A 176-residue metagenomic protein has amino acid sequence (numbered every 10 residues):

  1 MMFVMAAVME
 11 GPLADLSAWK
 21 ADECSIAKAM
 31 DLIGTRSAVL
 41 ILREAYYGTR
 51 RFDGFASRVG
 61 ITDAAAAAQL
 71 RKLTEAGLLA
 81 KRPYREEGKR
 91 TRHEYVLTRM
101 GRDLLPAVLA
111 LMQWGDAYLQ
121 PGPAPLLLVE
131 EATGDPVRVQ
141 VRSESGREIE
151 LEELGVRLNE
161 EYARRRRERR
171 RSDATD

Functional and structural regions predicted by a protein language model:
M2-M9, L109-D176: C-terminal regulatory/oligomerization modules of transcriptional regulators
E10-M30: Short, Lys/Arg-enriched N-terminal segment that forms or immediately precedes the first helix of a structured domain
C24-A65: N-terminal helix-turn-helix DNA-binding core of bacterial DNA-binding proteins
G34, E86-V108: Basic, amphipathic "hinge/linker" alpha-helix immediately C-terminal to the N-terminal HTH DNA-binding motif
L70-R71: Short, hydrophobic-biased segments on the C-terminal half of alpha helices that form "recognition helices"
G77-L78: Glycine-centered, phosphate/nucleic-acid-interacting loop/turn motifs that mediate DNA/RNA or nucleotide
K81: Short beta-strand "wing" residues that participate in macromolecule-binding interfaces
